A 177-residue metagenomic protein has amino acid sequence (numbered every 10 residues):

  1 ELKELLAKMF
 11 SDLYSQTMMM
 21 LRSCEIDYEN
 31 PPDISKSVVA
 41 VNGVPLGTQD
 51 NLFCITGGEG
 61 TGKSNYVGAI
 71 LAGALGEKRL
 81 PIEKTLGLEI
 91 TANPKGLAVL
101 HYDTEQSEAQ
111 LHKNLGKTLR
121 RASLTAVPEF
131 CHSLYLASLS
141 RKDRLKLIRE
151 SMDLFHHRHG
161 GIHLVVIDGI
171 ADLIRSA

Functional and structural regions predicted by a protein language model:
E1-K8: Long, basic/Gly/Ser/Thr-rich N-terminal segments that mediate initial subcellular attachment or targeting
F10-T118: The Walker A/P-loop phosphate-binding site
I82-K84, I90-A177: Conserved inter-motif catalytic segment of the P-loop NTP-binding fold
